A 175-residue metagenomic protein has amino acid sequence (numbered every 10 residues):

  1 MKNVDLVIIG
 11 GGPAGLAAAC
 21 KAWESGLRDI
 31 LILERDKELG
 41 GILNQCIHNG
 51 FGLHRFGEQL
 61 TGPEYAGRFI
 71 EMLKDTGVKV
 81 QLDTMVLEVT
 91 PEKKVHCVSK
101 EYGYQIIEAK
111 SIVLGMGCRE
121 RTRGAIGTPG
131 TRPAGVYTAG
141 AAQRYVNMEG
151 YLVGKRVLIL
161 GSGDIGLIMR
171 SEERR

Functional and structural regions predicted by a protein language model:
M1-I9, G67-R156: FAD-binding core/adjacent interface of flavoenzyme oxidoreductases
G10-A14, G161-G163: Glycine-rich Rossmann-fold phosphate-binding loop(s) that bind the pyrophosphate of adenine dinucleotide cofactors
A19, W23-E24, R170: Gly/Ala-rich phosphate-binding loop of Rossmann-like dinucleotide-binding domains, activating on the conserved
E24-N44: Glycine-rich FAD pyrophosphate-binding loop
K37-L39, L43-Q45, N49-Q59: Glycine-rich flavin
G52-E71, L160: Short beta-strand to alpha-helix junction loop
E173-R174: Conserved small/polar residues in nucleotide/adenosyl-binding loops
